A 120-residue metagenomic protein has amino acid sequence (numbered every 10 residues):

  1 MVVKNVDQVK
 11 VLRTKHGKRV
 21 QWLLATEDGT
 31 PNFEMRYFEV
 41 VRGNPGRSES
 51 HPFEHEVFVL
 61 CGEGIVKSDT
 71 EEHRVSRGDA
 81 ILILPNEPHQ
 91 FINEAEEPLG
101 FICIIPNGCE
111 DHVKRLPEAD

Functional and structural regions predicted by a protein language model:
M1-N32, R115-D120: A short, N-terminal "cap"/entry segment at the start of jelly-roll beta-barrel domains of the cupin/DSBH fold
R36-H51, P85: Conserved short histidine dyad/triad with adjacent acidic residue
Y37, L82, E97-H112: A short hydrophobic beta-strand segment most commonly corresponding to one strand of the jelly-roll/cupin
F38, E63, E71-H73: Well-ordered beta-strand scaffold positions
N44, P52, E71, E87-P88 (+2 more regions): A generic "binding-loop/recognition-motif" signal
G46-S48, V66-K67, I83, H89-A95: Short beta-strand His + acidic residue motifs that chelate non-heme Fe in jelly-roll/DSBH and cupin folds
F53-G64: Glycine- and acidic-residue-biased ligand/ion/polar-headgroup-sensing regions
E71-P85: Short acidic-glycine-tyrosine-enriched beta hairpin
